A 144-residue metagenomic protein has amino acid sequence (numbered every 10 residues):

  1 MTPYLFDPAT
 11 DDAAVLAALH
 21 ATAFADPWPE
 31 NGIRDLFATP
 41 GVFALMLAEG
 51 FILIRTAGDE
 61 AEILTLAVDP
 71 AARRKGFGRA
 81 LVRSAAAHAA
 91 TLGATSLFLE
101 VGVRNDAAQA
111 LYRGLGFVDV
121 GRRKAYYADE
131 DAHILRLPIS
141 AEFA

Functional and structural regions predicted by a protein language model:
P3-L5, V118-D119: Short secondary-structure junctions
Y4-K75, R79-S84, H88, L92 (+1 more regions): Acetyl-CoA-dependent GNAT
N31, A57, E100, R113 (+1 more regions): Conserved catalytic-core motifs of GNAT/GCN5-like acyltransferases
E62-T65, E100, L111: Residue-level recognition of specific faces of alpha-helices
L81, N105-A108: Conserved short alpha-helix immediately C-terminal to the canonical SAM/SAH-binding motif I of Rossmann-like
L92, A110, G114-L115: Structural motif
T95, G102-D106, A125-A144: C-terminal "cap" of GNAT-fold acetyltransferases
